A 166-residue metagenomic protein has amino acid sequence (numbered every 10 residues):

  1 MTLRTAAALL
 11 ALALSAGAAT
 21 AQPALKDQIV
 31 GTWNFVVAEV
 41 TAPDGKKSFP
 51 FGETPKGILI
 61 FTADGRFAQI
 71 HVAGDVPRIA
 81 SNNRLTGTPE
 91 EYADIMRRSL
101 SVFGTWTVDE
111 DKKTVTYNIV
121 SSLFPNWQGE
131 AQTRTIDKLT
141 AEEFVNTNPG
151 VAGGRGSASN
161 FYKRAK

Functional and structural regions predicted by a protein language model:
M1-A8: Bacterial N-terminal signal peptides that target proteins for export
L12, G17-K166: Lipid interaction determinants
